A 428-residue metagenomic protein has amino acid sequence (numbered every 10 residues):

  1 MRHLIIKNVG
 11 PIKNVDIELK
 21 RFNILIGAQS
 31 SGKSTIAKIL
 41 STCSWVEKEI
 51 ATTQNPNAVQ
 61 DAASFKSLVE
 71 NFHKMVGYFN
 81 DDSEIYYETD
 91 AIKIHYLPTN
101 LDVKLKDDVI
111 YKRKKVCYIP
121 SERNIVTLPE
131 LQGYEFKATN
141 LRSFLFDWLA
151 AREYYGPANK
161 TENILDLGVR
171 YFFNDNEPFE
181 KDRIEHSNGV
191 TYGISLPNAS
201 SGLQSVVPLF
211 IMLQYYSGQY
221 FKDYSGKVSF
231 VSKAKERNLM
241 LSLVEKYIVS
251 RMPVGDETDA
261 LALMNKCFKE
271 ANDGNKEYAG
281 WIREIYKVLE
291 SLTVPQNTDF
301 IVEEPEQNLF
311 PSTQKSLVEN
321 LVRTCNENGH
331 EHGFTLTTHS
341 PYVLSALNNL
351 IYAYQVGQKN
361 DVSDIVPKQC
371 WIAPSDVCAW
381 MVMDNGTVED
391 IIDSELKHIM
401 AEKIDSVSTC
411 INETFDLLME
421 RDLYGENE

Functional and structural regions predicted by a protein language model:
M1-G189, M264, K287-V294, H330-E331 (+5 more regions): P-loop NTPase switch/coupling surface
A28-Q29, P178-K315: Conserved ABC ATPase signature
S316-L321: Conserved hydrophobic alpha-helix in the ABC-type ATPase nucleotide-binding domain
G333-T337: Conserved H-loop
T338-Y342: Conserved H-loop
G386, I392-M400: C-terminal catalytic and target-recognition region of SAM-dependent MTase-like enzymes, primarily methyltransferases
